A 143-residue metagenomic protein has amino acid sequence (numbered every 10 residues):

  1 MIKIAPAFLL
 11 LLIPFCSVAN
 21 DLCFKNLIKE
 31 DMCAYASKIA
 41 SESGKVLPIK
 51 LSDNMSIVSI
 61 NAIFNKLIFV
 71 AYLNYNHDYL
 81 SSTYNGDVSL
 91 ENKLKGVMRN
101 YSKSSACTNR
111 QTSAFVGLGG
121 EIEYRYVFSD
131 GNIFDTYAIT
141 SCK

Functional and structural regions predicted by a protein language model:
I2-L10: Sec-dependent signal peptide recognition, specifically the positively charged N-region followed immediately by
P14-C16: N-terminal signal peptide c-region/cleavage motif recognized by signal peptidases
V18-A19, I28, S102, Y137: Disulfide-bonded cysteine motifs in exported proteins
N20-S59, I63, N74: N-proximal, solvent-exposed amphipathic alpha-helical segments enriched in charged/polar residues
C23-F24, D53, I63, Y72-N74 (+2 more regions): Polar/charged, Gly/Pro-rich intrinsically disordered segments
I39-D53, K103-G120: Short, internal acidic amphipathic alpha-helical interface segments that mediate docking to partner proteins
V58-T112: Mature extracytoplasmic domains of secretory-pathway proteins
